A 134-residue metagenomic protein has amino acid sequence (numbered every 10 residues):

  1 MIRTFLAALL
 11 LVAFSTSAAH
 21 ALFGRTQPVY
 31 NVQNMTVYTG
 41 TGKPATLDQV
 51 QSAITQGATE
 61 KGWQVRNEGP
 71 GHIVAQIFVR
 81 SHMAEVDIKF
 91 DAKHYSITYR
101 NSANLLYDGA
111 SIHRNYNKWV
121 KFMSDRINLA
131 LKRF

Functional and structural regions predicted by a protein language model:
M1-R3: N-terminal hydrophobic targeting signals that begin at the initiator methionine
F5-T16: Bacterial N-terminal signal peptides
A21-F134: Ser/Thr-rich, low-complexity intrinsically disordered terminal regions
